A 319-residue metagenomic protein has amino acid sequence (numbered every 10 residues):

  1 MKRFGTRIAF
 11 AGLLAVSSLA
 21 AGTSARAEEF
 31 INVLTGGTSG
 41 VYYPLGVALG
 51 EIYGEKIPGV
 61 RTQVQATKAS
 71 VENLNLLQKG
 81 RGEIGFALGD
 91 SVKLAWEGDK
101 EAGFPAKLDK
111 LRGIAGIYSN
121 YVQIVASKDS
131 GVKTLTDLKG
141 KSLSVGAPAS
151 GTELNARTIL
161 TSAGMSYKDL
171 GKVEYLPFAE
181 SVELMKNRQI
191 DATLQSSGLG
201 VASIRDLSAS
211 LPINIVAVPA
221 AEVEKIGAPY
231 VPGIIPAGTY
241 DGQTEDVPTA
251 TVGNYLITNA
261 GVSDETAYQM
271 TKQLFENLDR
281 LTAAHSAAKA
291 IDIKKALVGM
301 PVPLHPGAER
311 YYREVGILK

Functional and structural regions predicted by a protein language model:
M1-G12: Bacterial N-terminal signal peptides that target proteins for export
R7, L19-A27: Sec/Tat signal peptide C-region and signal peptidase I cleavage site
A27-K139, A147: Short, glycine-/small- and polar/acidic-enriched structural segments that line small-molecule recognition paths
E28-F30, G54-T67, T161-L176, Q189-A192 (+1 more regions): A local structural motif
I31, Y53, G103-R112, Y118-A149 (+3 more regions): Hinge/capping helix and adjacent helix->loop/strand transition within the periplasmic-binding protein
V41-A48, I52, E72, L76 (+12 more regions): Extracytoplasmic/secreted proteins, especially bacterial periplasmic and envelope-associated proteins
G89, K100-E101, S130, S166-I257 (+1 more regions): Pocket-lining segment of extracytoplasmic ligand-binding domains
V173, E180, K186-N187, S197-I215 (+2 more regions): An extracytoplasmic/periplasmic, membrane-proximal ligand-sensing/linker region
